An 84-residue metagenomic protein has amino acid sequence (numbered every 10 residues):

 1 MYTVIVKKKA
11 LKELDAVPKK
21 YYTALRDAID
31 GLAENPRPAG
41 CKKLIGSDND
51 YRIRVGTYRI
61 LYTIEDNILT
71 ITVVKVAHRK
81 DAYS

Functional and structural regions predicted by a protein language model:
M1-I5, K9-A24, P38, V55 (+1 more regions): Enriched for short, Lys/Arg-rich terminal
I29-I53: A short, surface-exposed loop/turn module that caps and links secondary-structure elements
I60: NAD-dependent ADP-ribosyltransferases
